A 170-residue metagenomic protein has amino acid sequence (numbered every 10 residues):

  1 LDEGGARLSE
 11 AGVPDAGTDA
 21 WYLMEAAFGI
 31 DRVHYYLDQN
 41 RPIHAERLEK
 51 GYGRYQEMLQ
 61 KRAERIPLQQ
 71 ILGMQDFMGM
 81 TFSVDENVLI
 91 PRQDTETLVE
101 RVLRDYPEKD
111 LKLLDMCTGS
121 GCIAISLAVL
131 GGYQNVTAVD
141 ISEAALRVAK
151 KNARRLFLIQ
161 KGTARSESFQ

Functional and structural regions predicted by a protein language model:
L1, A20, Y55, R65-L68 (+2 more regions): A general structural signal for well-ordered alpha-helical segments in protein cores
L1-R41: Non-catalytic accessory regions of SAM-dependent methyltransferases
D2, A6-E10, E49-K61, E100 (+3 more regions): Replace "anionic and nucleotidyl ligands
D15, I90, E143-A144: Short alpha-helical
Y22, Q75, S166-S168: A general secondary-structure junction signal
E25-R104: Conserved AdoMet
D94-Q170: Conserved SAM/SAH cofactor-binding pocket of Class I
